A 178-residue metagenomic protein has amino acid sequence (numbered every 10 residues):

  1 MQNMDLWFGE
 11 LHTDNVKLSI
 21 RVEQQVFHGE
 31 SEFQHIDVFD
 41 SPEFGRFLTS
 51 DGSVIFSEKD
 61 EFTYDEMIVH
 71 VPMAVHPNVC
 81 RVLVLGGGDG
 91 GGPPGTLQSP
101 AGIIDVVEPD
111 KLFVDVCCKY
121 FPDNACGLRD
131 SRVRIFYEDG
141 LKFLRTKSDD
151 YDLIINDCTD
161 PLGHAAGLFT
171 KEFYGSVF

Functional and structural regions predicted by a protein language model:
M1-F47: N-terminal auxiliary segments of SAM/dcSAM-dependent transferases
Q2-W7, F56-F178: The AdoMet/dcAdoMet-binding core of the Class I SAM-like
P42-F56, T63: Conserved Class I S-adenosyl-L-methionine-dependent methyltransferase catalytic core
